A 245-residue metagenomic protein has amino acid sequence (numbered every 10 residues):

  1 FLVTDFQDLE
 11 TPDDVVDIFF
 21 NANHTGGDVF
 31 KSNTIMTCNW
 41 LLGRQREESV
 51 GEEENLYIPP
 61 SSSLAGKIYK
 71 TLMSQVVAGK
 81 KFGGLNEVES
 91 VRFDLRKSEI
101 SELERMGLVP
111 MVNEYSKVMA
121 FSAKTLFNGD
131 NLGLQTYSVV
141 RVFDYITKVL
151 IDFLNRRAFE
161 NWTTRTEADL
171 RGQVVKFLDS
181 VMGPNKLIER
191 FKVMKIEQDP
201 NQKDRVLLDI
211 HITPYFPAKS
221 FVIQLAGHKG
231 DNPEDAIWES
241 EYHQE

Functional and structural regions predicted by a protein language model:
F1-E245: Structured, hydrophobic secondary-structure cores that serve as assembly/anchoring elements
